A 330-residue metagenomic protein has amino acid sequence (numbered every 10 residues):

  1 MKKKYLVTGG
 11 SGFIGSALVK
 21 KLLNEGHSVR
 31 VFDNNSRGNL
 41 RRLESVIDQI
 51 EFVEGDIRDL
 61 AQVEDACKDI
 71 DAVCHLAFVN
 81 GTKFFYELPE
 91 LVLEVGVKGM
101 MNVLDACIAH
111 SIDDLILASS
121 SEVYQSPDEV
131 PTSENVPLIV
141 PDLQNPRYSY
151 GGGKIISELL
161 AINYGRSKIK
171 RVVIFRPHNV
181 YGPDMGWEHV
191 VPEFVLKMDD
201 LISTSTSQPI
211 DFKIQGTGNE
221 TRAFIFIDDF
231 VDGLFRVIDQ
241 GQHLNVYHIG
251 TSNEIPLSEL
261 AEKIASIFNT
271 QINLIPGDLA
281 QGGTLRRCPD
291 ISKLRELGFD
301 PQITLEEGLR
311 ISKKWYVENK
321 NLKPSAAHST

Functional and structural regions predicted by a protein language model:
M1-V180, R310-I311, E318-N319, S329-T330: N-terminal Rossmann-like NAD(P)+-binding domain of SDR-like oxidoreductases, especially those catalyzing
L18-K21, G55, D200-T330: C-terminal substrate-binding subdomain of Rossmann-fold SDR/epimerase-dehydratase oxidoreductases
A61-E64, D71, K83, E90 (+8 more regions): Residues in well-ordered alpha-helical elements
F85, L138-P146, V172-P183, E193-I225 (+1 more regions): A conserved pocket-lining segment of Rossmann-fold NAD(P)-dependent short-chain dehydrogenase/reductase
E87-L88, D184-E188, L285: Short, solvent-exposed loop/turn segments at secondary-structure boundaries
S126-D128, P183-H189, K293: Short beta-loop-alpha junction of Rossmann-like oxidoreductase domains
I156, L160, Y164, F194 (+2 more regions): Hydrophobic alpha-helix immediately C-terminal to the catalytic Tyr-X-X-X-Lys motif of short-chain
